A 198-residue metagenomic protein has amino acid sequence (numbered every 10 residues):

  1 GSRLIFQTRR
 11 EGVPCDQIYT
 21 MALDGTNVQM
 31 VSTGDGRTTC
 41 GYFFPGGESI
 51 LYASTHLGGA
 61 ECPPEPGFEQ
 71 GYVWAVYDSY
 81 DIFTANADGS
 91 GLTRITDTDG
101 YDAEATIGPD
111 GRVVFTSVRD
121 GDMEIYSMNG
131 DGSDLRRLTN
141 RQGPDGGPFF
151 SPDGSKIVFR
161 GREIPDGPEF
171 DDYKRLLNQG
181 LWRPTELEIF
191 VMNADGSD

Functional and structural regions predicted by a protein language model:
L4, I50, V113-V114, I157: Hydrophobic beta-strand positions that form the internal "hydrophobic ladder" of WD40/Gbeta-like beta-propeller blades
Q7-I18, S32-T38, A53-I82, T96-D102 (+5 more regions): A flexible loop/linker signature enriched in serine peptidases of the S9 family
Y19-V28, T33, S49: A short glycine/small-residue-enriched secondary-structure motif
A22-T26, N86-S90, N129-S133, N193-S197: Short loop/turn segments that connect beta-strands within beta-propeller blades
P45-G46, G108-D110, P152-D153: Residue-level detector of Asp-centered blade-edge/turn motifs that repeat once per structural unit in beta-propeller
G146, K156-I157: Conserved active-site beta-strand-loop modules that form the wall/rim of enzyme catalytic pockets and either contain
